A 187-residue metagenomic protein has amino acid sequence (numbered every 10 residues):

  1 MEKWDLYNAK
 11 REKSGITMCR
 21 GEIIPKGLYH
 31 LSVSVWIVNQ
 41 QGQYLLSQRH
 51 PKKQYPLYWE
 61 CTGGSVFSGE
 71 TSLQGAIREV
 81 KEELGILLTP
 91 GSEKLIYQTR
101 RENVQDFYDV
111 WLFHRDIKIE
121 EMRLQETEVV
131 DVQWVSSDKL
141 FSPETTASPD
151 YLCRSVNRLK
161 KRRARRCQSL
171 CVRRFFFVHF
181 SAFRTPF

Functional and structural regions predicted by a protein language model:
M1-S34, V38-Q40: Acidic, metal-coordinating catalytic segment for phosphate/diphosphate chemistry, firing primarily on the Nudix
A9-E12, Q74, R78, E82 (+1 more regions): Replace "anionic and nucleotidyl ligands
K10, N39-G42, H50, H114-I119 (+1 more regions): Short loop segments at secondary-structure junctions
M18-G21, P56-L57, S68, L95-Y97 (+2 more regions): Nudix hydrolase/Nudix homology domain
S32-G63: A glycine-rich, hydrophobic loop/mini-helix early in the fold
L46, C61-K94: The catalytic Nudix box helix
P51, S72, E128: A generic "binding-loop/recognition-motif" signal
